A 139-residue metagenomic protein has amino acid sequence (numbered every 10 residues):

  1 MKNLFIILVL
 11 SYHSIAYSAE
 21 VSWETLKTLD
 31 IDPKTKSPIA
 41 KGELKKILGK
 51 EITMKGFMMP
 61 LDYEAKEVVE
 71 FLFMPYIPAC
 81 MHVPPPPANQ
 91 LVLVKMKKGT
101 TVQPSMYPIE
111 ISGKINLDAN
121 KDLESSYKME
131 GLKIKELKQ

Functional and structural regions predicted by a protein language model:
M1-N3, Y17-E20: Absolute protein N-terminus
N3-H13: Sec-dependent N-terminal signal peptides
S18-Q139: OB-fold and OB-like single-stranded nucleic-acid-recognition modules and their adjacent interaction interfaces
